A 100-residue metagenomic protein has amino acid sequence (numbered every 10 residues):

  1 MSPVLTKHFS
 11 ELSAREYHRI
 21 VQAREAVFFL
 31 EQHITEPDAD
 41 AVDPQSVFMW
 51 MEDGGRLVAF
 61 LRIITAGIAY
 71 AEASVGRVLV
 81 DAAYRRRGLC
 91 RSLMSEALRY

Functional and structural regions predicted by a protein language model:
M1-E36, A41-D43, F48, R56: Short amphipathic alpha-helix that is part of the acyltransferase structural core
H8, D81-A82: Alpha-helix C-capping/helix-to-loop hinge sites
R15, Y70, G88: Residues that form or flank phosphate/diphosphate-binding pockets in enzymes that use nucleotide phosphates
D43, A71-E72: Residue-level preference for beta-strand/loop junctions
W50, R56-A66, E72-L79: Conserved beta-strand in the GNAT
V80, R86-R99: Conserved acetyl-CoA-binding loop-helix of GNAT-fold acetyltransferases
